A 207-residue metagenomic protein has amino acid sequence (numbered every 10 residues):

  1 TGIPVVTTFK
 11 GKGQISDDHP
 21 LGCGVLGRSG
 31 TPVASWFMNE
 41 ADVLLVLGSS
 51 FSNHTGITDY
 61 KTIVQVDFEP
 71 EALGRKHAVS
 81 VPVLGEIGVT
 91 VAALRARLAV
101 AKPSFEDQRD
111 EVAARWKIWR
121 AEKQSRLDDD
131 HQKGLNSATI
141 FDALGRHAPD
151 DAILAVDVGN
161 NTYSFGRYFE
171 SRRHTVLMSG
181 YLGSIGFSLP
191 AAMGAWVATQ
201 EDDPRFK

Functional and structural regions predicted by a protein language model:
T1, R115-D203: Active-site diphosphate/adenylate-binding microenvironment
G2, T62, R205-K207: Residues at the starts of beta-strands that form the adenosine-phosphate
V6-T8, V46-L47, G85, L154-V158 (+1 more regions): General beta-strand structural signal in soluble alpha/beta enzymes
G11-V112: Glycine-rich, acidic loop regions that bind phosphate or pyrophosphate groups
I15-L26, F37-E40, A121-D130, V176-G180 (+1 more regions): Short, basic, glycine/proline-bearing loop/turn elements
S49-I57, V81-L84, V91-L94, V100 (+3 more regions): A structural preference for long, well-packed, hydrophobic secondary-structure segments
